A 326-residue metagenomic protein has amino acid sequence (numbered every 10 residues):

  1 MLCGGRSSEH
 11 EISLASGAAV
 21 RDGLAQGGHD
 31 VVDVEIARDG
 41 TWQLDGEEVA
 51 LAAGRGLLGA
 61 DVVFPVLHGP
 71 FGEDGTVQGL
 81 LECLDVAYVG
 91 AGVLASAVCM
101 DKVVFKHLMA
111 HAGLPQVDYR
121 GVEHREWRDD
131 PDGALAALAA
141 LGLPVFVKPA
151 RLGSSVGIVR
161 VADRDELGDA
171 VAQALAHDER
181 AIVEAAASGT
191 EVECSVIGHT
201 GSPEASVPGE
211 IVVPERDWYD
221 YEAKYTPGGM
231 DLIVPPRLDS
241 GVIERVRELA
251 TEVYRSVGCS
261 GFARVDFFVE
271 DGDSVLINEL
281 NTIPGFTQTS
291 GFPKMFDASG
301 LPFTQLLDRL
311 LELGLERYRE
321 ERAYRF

Functional and structural regions predicted by a protein language model:
M1-C3, A15, L57, V98-T190: Active-site nucleotide/adenylate-binding loops and adjacent lid/helix of ATP-dependent enzymes
M1-L94, V98-H107, H111, E123-A136 (+2 more regions): ATP-binding N-terminal substructure of ATP-dependent carboxylate-amine bond-forming enzymes
R6, Q26, G113, D239-F326: ATP-dependent carboxylate activation and anion-phosphoryl transfer catalytic cores that bind Mg-ATP to form
V31, A87-Y88, Q116, V145 (+1 more regions): Hydrophobic beta-strand scaffold residues
G79-Y88, D163-G168, S299-G300: A glycine- and small-aliphatic-rich helix-loop capping segment at beta-alpha/alpha-beta transitions that lines
V117, L141-V145, V156, T190-V192 (+4 more regions): Change "...and in nucleic-acid phosphodiester-cleaving endonucleases..." to "...and in nucleic-acid processing enzymes
A162-E248, V269-L276: Phosphate-binding site of ATP-dependent enzymes
